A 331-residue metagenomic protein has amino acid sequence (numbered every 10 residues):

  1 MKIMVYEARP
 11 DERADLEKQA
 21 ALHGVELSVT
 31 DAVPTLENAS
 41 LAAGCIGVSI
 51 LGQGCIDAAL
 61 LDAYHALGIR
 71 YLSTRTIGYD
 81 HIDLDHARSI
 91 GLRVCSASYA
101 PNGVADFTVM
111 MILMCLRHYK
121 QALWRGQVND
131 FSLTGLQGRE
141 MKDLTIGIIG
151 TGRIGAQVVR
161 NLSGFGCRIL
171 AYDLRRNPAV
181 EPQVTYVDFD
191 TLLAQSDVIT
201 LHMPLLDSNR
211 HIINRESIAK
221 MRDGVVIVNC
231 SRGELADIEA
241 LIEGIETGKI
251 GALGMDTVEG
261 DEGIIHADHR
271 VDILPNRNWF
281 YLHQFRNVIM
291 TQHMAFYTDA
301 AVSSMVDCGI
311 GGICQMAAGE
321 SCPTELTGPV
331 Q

Functional and structural regions predicted by a protein language model:
M1-C45: N-terminal glycine-/charge-rich "phosphate-binding" loop or analogous flexible N-terminal tail
G44-L123, G138: Phosphate/diphosphate ligand-binding glycine-rich loop within oxidoreductases
G52-Q53, D197, M203-L205, S231-R232 (+1 more regions): Short glycine-/small-residue-rich Rossmann-like dinucleotide-binding loops
I56-I69, S208-I227: Rossmann-fold NAD(P) dinucleotide-binding segment
A105-W124, S163-C167, D307-Q315, G319-E320: Oxidoreductase and adenylate-handling cofactor-binding alpha/beta cores
G135-D223: Rossmann-like dinucleotide/phosphate-binding beta-alpha-beta segment
G224, G233-Q331: Rossmann-like dinucleotide-binding domain for NAD(H)/NADP(H)
